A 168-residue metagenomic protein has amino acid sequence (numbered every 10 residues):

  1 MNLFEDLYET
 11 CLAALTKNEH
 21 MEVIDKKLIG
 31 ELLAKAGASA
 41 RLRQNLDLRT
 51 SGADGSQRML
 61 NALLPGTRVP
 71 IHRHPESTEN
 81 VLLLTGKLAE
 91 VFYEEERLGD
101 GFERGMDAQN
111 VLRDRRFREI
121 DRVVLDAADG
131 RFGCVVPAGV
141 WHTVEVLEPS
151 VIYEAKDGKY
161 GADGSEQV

Functional and structural regions predicted by a protein language model:
M1-S56, G101-N110, D114-V123: A short, N-terminal "cap"/entry segment at the start of jelly-roll beta-barrel domains of the cupin/DSBH fold
M59, T67-P70, V81, G86-F92: Short beta-strand segments in beta-sandwich/barrel cores
L60-P75, E96, L125: Conserved short histidine dyad/triad with adjacent acidic residue
P70-H72, E90-V91, C134-V136, H142-L147 (+1 more regions): Short beta-strand His + acidic residue motifs that chelate non-heme Fe in jelly-roll/DSBH and cupin folds
S77-E79: Extended, low-complexity, turn-rich repeat/linker tracts enriched in Gly/Pro/Ser/Thr and Asp/Glu that occur
R97-D126, W141-V168: Double-stranded beta-helix
D129-G133: Well-ordered alpha/beta subsegment
